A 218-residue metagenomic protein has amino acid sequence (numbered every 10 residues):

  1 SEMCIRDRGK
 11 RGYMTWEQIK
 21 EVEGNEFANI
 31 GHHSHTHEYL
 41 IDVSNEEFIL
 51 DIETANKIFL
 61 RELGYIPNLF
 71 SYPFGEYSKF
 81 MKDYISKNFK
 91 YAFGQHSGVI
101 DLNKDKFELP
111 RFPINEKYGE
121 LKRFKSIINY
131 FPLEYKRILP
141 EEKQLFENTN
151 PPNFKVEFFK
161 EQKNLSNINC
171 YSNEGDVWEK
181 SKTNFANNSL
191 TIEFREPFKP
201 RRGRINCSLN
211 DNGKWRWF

Functional and structural regions predicted by a protein language model:
E2-I5: Short, small-residue-biased leader/transition segments that mark boundaries at the very start of proteins
D7-Y13: Active-site glycine- and acidic-residue-rich loops that bind and position anionic ligands or nucleotide-like cofactors
R8, E38-V43: A short acidic, helix-capping loop that chelates divalent metal ions and anchors anionic groups
I19-N25, I41-F218: C-terminal active-site subregion of NodB/CE4 polysaccharide deacetylases
I30-H37, P73: Histidine-centered catalytic micro-motifs
